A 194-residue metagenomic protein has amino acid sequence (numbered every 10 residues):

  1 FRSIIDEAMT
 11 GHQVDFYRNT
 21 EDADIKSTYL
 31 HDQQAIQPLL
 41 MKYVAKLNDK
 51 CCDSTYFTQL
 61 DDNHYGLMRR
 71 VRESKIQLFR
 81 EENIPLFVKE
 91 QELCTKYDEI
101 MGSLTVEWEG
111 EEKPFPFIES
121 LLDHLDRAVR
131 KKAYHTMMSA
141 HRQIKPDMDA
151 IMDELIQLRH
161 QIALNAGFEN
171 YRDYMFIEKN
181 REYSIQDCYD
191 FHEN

Functional and structural regions predicted by a protein language model:
F1-N194: A well-structured
